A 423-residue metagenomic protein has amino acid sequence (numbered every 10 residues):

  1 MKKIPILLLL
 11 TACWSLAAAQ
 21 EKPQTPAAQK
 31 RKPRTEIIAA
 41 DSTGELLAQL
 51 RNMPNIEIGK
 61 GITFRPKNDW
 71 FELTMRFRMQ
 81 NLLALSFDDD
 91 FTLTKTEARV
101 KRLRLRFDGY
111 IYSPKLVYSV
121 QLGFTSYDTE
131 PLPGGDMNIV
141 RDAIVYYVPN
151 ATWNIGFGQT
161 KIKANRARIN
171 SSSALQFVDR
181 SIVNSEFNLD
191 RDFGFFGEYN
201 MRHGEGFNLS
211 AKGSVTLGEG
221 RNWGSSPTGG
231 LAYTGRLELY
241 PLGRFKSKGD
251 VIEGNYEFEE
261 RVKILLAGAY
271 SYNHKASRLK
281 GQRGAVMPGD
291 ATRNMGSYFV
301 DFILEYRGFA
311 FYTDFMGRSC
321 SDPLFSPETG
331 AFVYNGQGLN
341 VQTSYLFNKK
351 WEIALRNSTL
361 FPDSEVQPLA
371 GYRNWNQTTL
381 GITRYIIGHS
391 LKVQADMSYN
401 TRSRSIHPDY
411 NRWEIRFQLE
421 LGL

Functional and structural regions predicted by a protein language model:
M1-T25: Bacterial Sec-dependent N-terminal signal peptides
A19-R78, K248, L423: N-terminal periplasmic/intermembrane-space "pro-region" immediately following the signal or transit peptide
R51-M53, T92-R99, L132-V140, S185-L189 (+5 more regions): Replace "Gram-negative outer membrane beta-barrel proteins" with "bacterial and organellar outer membrane beta-barrel
G61-F87, T92-R221, P227-G243, L339-F347 (+1 more regions): Outer membrane beta-barrel
K101, I139-R141, L217, Y272 (+7 more regions): Transmembrane beta-barrel architecture of outer-membrane proteins
T228, E238-L242, K246-D363: Detector for outer-membrane/organellar transmembrane beta-barrel domains, recognizing the amphipathic beta-strand
Y233-R244, I382-I386, L391, Y410-L423: Outer-membrane beta-barrel "beta-signal"
V341-V393: C-terminal hydrophobic structural anchor segments that stabilize assembly/packing rather than catalytic chemistry
